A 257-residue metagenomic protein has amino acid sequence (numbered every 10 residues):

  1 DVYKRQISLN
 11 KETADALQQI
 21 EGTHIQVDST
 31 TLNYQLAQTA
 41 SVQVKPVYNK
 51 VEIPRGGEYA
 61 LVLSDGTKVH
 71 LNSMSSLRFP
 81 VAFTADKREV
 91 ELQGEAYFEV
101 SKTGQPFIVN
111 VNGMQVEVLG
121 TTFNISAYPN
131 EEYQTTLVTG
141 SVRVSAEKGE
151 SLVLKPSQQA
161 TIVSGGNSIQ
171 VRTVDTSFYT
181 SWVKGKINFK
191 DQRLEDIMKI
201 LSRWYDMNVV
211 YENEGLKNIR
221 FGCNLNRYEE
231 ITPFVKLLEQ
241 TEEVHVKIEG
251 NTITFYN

Functional and structural regions predicted by a protein language model:
D1-N257: A residue-level detector for the "anchor" residue at the start of short, highly conserved motifs
